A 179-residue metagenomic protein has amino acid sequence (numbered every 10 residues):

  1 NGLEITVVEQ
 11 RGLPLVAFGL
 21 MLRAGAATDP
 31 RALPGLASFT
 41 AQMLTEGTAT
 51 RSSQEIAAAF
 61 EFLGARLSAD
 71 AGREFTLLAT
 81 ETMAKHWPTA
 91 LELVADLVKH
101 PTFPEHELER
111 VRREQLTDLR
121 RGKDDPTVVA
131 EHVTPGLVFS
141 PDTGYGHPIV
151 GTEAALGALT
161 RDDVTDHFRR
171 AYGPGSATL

Functional and structural regions predicted by a protein language model:
G2, R11-F60, E92, T134: Active/ligand-binding-proximal structured segments within catalytic/core domains that scaffold catalytic residues
L3-T6, E55-L179: Charge-rich, well-structured scaffold segments of protease-associated domains
